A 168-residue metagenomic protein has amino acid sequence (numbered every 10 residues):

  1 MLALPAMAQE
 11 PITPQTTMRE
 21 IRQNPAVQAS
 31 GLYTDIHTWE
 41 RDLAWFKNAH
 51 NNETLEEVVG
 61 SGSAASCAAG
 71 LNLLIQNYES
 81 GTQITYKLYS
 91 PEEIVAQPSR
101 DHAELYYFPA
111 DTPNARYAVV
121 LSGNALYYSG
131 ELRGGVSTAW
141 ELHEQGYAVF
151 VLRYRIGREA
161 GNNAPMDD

Functional and structural regions predicted by a protein language model:
M1-A3: Sec-dependent N-terminal signal peptides
A6-A8: Boundary at the C-terminal end of the N-terminal hydrophobic targeting segment
E10-H37, D42: Short, structural beta-strand-to-alpha-helix junction motif
S30-R116, E159-G161, M166-D167: N-terminal cap/lid segment of alpha/beta-hydrolase-fold proteins
A115-N124: Short beta-strand element of the alpha/beta-hydrolase
G123, Y147, Y154-I156: Active-site loop/turn elements of alpha/beta-hydrolase fold enzymes, especially the short glycine-/histidine-rich
G130-L132, L152-D168: Catalytic nucleophile-loop/oxyanion-hole region of alpha/beta-hydrolase and closely related hydrolase-like folds
L132-F150: Short amphipathic alpha-helix adjacent to the substrate-entry channel of hydrolases
